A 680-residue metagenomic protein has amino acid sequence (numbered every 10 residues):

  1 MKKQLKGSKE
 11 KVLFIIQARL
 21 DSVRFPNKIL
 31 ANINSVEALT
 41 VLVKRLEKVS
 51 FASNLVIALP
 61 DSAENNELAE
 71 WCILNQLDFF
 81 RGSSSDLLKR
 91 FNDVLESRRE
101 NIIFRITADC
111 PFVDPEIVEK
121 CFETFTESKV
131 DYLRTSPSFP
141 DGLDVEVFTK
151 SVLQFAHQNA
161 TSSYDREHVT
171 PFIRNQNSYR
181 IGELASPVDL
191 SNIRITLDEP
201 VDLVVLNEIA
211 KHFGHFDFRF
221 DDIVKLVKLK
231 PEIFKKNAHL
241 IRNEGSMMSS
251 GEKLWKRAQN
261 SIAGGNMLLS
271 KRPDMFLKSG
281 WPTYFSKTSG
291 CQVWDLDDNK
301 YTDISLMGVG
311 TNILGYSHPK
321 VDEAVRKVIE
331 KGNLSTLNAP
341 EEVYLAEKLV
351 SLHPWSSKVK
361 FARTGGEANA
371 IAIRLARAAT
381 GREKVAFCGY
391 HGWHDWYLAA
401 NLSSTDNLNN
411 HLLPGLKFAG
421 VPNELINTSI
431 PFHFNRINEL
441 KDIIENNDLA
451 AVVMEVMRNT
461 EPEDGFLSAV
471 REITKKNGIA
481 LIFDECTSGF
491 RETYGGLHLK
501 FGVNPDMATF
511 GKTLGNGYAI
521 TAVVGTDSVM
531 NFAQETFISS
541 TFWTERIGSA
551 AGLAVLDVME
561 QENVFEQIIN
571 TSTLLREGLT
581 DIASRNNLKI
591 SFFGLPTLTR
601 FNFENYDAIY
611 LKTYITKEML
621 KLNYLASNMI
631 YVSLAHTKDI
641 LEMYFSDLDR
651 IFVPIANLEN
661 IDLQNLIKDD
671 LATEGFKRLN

Functional and structural regions predicted by a protein language model:
N66, E70, F112-R194, V204 (+2 more regions): Conserved core of the sugar-phosphate nucleotidyltransferase
A108, L143, L153, F501-A533 (+1 more regions): Active-site PLP attachment segment
N192-I193, T573-E577, A583-T616, L666-N680: Conserved PLP-binding catalytic core of the aspartate aminotransferase-like
M247-W355, E472, G578, D639 (+1 more regions): N-terminal glycine-rich, Lys/His-bearing helix-loop that initiates the first secondary-structure elements of many
Y344-A451: PLP-dependent aspartate aminotransferase-fold enzymes
S404, A419-L425, I430-D527: Conserved PLP-enzyme active-site core in the AAT-like
V555-E577: Structural signature of PLP-dependent enzymes
E560-E562, K621-N680: PLP-dependent enzyme catalytic core of the Aspartate aminotransferase-like
